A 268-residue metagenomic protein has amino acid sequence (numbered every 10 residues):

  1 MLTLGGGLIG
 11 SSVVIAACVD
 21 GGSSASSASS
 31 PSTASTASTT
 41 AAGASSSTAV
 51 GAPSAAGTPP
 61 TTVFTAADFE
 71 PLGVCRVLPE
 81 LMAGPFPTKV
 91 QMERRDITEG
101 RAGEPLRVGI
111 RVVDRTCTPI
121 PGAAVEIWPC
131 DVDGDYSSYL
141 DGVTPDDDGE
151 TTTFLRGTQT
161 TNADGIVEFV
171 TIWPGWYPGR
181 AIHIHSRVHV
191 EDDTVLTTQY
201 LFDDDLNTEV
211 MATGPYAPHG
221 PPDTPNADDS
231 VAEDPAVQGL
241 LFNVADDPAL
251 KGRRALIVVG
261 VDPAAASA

Functional and structural regions predicted by a protein language model:
M1-D20: N-terminal export signals
G10-V14, A25-S26, S47, A55 (+5 more regions): Intrinsically disordered, low-complexity, compositionally biased regions/tails
A16-L81: C-terminal segment of N-terminal export signals and the immediately downstream linker at the start of the mature
G57-V231, A236, G260-A268: Beta-strand-dominated extracellular/periplasmic modules and repeats in secreted or surface-exposed proteins
L240-A268: C-terminal, well-folded lobe of enzymatic/effector domains
